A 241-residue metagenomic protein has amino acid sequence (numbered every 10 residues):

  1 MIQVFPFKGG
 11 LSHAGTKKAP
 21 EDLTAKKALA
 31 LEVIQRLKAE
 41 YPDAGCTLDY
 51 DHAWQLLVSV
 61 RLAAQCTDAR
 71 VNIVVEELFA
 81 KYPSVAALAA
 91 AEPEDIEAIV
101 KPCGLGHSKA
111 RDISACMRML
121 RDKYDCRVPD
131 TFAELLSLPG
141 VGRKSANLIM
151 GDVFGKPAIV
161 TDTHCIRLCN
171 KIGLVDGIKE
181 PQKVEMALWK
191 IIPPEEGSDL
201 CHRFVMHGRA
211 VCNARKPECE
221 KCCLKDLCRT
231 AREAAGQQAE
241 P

Functional and structural regions predicted by a protein language model:
F5-F7, L11-L23: Short, contiguous pre-domain boundary segments
K18-E240: Catalytic cores of DNA base-excision repair glycosylases
